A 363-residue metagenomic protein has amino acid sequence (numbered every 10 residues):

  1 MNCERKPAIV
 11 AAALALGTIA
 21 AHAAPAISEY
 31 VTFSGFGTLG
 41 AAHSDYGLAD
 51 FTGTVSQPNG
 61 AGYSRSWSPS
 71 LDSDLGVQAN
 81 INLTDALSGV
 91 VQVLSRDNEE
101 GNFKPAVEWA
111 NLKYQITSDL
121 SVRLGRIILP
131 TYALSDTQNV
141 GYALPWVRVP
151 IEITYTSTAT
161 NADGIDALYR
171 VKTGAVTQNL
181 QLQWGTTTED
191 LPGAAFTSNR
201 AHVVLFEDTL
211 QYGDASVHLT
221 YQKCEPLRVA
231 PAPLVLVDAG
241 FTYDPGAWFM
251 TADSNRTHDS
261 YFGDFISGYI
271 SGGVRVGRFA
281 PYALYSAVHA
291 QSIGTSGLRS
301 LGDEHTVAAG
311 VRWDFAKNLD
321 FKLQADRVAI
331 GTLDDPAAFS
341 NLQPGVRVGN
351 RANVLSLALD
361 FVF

Functional and structural regions predicted by a protein language model:
N2-I9: Bacterial N-terminal signal peptides that target proteins for export
A11-G17, A21-S66, L227, L319 (+2 more regions): Outer-membrane beta-barrel biogenesis signature
P25-S44, R65-T187, T209-S216, S271-V274 (+2 more regions): Outer membrane beta-barrel
I27, P69, K104, A159 (+4 more regions): A generic structural micro-feature
I27, Y46-L48, Y63-S64, A110-Q115 (+2 more regions): Outer-membrane beta-barrel pore domains
V55-P58, A86-V93, G141-V149, L182-E189 (+4 more regions): Flexible, solvent-exposed coil segments and beta strand-coil junctions, predominantly the extracellular/periplasmic
V90-W109, L191-R200, D259, L298-L301: Outer-membrane beta-barrel proteins
Q115-D119, T158-G277: Signature for the C-terminal beta-barrel architecture of outer-membrane proteins
